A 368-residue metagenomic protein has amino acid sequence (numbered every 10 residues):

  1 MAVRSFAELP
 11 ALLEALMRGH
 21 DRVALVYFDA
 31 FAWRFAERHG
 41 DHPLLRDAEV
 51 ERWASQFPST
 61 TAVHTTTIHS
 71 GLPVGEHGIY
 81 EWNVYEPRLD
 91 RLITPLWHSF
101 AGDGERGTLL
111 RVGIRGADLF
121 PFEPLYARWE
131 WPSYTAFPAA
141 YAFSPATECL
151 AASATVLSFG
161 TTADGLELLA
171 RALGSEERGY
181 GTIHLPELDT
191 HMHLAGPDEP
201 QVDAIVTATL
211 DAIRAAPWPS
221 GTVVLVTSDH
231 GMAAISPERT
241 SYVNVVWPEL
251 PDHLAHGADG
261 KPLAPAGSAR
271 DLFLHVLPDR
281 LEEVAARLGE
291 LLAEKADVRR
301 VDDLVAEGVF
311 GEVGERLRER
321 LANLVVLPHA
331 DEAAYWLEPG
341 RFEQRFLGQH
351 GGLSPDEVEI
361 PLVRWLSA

Functional and structural regions predicted by a protein language model:
M1-A368: Feature captures the catalytic ectodomains and active-site-proximal regions of enzymes that hydrolyze or transfer
